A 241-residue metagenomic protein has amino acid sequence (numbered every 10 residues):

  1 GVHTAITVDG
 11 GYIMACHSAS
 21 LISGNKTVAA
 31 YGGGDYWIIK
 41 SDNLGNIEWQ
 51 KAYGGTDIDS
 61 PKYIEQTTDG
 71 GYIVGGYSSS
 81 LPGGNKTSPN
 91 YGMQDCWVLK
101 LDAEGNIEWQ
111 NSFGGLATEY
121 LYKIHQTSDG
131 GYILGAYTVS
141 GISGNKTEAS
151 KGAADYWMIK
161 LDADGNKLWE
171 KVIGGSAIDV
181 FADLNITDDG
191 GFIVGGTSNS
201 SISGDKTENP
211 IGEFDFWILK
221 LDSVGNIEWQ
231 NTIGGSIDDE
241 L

Functional and structural regions predicted by a protein language model:
G1-L241: A sequence-level/structural motif corresponding to short, flexible coil/turn segments enriched in small polar residues
